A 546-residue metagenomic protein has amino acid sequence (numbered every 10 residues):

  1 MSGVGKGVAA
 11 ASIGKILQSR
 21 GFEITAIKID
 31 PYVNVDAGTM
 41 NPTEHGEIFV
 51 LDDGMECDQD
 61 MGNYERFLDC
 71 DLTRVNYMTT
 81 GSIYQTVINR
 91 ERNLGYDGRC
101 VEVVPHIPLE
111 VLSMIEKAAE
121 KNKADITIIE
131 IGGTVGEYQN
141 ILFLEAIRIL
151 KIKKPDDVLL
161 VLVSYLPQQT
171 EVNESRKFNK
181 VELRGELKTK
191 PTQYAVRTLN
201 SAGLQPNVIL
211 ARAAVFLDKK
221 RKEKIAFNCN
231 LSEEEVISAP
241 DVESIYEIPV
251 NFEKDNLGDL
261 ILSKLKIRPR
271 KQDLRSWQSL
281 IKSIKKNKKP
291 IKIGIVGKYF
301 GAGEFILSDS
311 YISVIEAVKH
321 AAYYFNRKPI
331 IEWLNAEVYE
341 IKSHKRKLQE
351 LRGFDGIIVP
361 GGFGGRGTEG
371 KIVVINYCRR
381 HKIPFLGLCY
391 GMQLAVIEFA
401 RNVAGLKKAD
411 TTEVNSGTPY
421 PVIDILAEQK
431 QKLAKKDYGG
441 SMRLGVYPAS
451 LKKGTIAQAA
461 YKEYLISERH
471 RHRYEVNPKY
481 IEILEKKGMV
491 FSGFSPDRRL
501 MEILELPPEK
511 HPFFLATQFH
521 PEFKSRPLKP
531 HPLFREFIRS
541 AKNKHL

Functional and structural regions predicted by a protein language model:
M1-I330, E337-G356, G364, K371-Y377 (+3 more regions): Flexible phosphate-sensing "switch/lid" loops adjacent to ATP/NTP-binding sites across phosphate-transfer
G7, A11, K15, V318 (+5 more regions): Cysteine-nucleophile active-site neighborhood
T25-K28, I128, V161-L162, L210 (+11 more regions): Structured core elements
D60-D69, K298, I397-E502, P507 (+1 more regions): Pocket-forming structural segment of enzyme catalytic cores
D97-P108, G361-T368, M442-Y447, I466-R473 (+1 more regions): Short acidic-aromatic active-site loops that bind/stabilize oxyanions
Q205, S232, K289, R327 (+6 more regions): A generic structural signal for well-ordered coil/turn residues at beta-strand boundaries that shape enzyme active-site
A302-F305, G362-R366, S467-R471, E522-K529: Short, contiguous acidic/charged loop-to-helix segments that flank catalytic cores in large enzymes
L504-E536: A glycine-centered loop/beta-turn motif at secondary-structure junctions
